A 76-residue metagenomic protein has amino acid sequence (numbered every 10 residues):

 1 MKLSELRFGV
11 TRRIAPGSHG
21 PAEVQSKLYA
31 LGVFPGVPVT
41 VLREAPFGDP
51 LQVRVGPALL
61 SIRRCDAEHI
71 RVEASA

Functional and structural regions predicted by a protein language model:
K2, K27-A30, V41-R43: Short, conserved secondary-structure segments in the cores of folded domains
L3-S4, G20-P21, A45-A76: C-terminal structural segments of small proteins and small subunits
I14-P16, G32, Q52-R54: Short, acidic/hydrophobic/Gly-rich beta-strand patch recurrent on exposed beta strands that often constitutes part
P21-K27: Short alpha-helix capping/helix-loop boundary micro-motifs
